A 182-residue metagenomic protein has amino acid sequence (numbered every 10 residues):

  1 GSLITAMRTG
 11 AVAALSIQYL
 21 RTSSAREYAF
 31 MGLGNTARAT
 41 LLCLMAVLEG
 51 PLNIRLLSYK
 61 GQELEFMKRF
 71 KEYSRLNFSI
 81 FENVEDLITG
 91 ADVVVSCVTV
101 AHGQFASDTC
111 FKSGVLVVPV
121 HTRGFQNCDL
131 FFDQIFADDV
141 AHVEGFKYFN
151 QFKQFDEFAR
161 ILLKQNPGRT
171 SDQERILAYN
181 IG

Functional and structural regions predicted by a protein language model:
G1-I17: A glycine-rich, Thr/Ser-enriched phosphate-binding loop motif common to dinucleotide/cofactor-binding enzymes
A13, R21-L44, S58-G61: Glycine-rich adenosine-cofactor-binding loop
L20-E27, E49-G50, K112: Short helix-loop-beta connector
A29, N53-R55, S79: A structural signal for isolated positions on well-ordered beta-strands in alpha/beta enzyme cores
V47-K71: NAD(P)-binding Rossmann-fold cofactor-contacting core
L76-N150: Rossmann-like adenosine-cofactor binding region
D129-G182: Adenosine-phosphate binding glycine-rich loop
